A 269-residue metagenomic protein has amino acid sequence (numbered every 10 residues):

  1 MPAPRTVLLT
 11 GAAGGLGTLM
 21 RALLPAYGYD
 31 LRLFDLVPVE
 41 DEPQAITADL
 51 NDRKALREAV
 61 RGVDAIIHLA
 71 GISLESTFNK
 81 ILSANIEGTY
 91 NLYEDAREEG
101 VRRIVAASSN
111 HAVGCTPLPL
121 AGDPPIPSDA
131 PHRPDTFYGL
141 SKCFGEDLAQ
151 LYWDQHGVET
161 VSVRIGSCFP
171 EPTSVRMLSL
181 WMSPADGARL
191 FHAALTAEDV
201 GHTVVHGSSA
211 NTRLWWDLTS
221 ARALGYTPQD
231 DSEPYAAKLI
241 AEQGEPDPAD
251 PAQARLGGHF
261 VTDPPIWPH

Functional and structural regions predicted by a protein language model:
R5-Y27: N-terminal Rossmann NAD(P)H-binding glycine-rich loop of SDR-like oxidoreductase domains
E40-E42, A48-A84: NAD(P)H-binding glycine-rich loop region in Rossmannoid oxidoreductase-like domains and their noncatalytic homologs
N51, K80-N91, E99, T136 (+2 more regions): Glycine-rich NAD(P)-binding loop of the Rossmann-fold in SDR/ketoreductase-type enzymes
E75, N110-D123, F137, C143 (+1 more regions): Conserved catalytic-site region of short-chain dehydrogenase/reductase
S83, L120-T160: Catalytic helix-loop patch of NAD(P)-dependent Rossmann-fold dehydrogenases
N91-H132: Conserved Rossmann-fold NAD(P)-dependent oxidoreductase catalytic core, especially the SDR/UDP-sugar
D154, I165-E171, W181-H202, A210: Alpha-helical substrate-binding/gating segment
V204, A210-T227, E242-P268: Conserved C-terminal active-site "lid" loop/helix of NAD(P)H-dependent oxidoreductases that clamps the redox cofactor
